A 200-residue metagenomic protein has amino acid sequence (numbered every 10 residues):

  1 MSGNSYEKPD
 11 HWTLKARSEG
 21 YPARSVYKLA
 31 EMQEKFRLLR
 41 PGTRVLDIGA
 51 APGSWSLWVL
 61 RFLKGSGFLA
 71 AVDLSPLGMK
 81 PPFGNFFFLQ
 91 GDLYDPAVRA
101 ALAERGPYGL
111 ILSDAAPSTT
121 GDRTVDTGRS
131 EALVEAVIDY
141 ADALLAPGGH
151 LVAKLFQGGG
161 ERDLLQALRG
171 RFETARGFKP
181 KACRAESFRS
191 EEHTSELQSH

Functional and structural regions predicted by a protein language model:
M1-P41: Class I SAM-dependent methyltransferase Rossmann-like catalytic core, especially the SAM/SAH-binding loop
P41-A51: Conserved class I S-adenosyl-L-methionine
T43, G67, G149: Glycine-centered, small-residue-biased loops immediately flanking beta-strands in adenine/cofactor-binding cores
P52-K64: Conserved SAM-binding loop of SAM-dependent methyltransferases across substrates and taxa, primarily the Class I
V72-S118: S-adenosyl-L-methionine
G91-L93, R105-G148, V152, G159-R162: Mobile active-site "lid"/loop adjacent to the S-adenosyl-L-methionine
E173-R184: Conserved S-adenosyl-L-methionine
E192-S199: Conserved small/polar residues in nucleotide/adenosyl-binding loops
